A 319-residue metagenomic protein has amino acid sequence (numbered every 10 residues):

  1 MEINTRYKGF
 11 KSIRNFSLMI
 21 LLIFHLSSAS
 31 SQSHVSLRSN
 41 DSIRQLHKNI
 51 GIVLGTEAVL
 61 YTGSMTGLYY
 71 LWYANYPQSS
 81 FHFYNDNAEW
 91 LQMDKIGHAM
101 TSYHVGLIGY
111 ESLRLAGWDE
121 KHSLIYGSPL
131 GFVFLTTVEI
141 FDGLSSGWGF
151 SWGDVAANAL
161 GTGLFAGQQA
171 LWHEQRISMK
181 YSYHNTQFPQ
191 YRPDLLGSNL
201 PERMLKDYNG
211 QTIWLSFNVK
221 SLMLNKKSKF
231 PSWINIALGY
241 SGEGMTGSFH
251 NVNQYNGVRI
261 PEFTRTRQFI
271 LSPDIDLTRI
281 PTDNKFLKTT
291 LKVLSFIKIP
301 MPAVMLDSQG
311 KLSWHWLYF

Functional and structural regions predicted by a protein language model:
E2-S17: Bacterial N-terminal signal peptides that target proteins for export
L18-K95, A99-G106, Y110-W118, Q175 (+3 more regions): N-terminal targeting leaders of membrane proteins
L130, F134, I177-M179, S232-L238 (+1 more regions): Transmembrane beta-strands of outer-membrane beta-barrel proteins
V138-A159: Interfacial helix-loop-helix junctions of multi-pass membrane proteins
W152-G210: Glycine- and acidic-residue-rich phosphate-binding/metal-coordinating active-site segment common to enzymes that handle
G163-G167, I213-V219, L271-L277, W314-W316: Residues on the lipid-exposed face of transmembrane beta-strands in outer-membrane beta-barrel proteins
Y183-Q187, Y240-T246, L277-R279: Transmembrane beta-strands of outer-membrane beta-barrel pores
D207-I213, S232, F263-L271: Residues that define the transmembrane beta-barrel architecture of outer-membrane proteins
